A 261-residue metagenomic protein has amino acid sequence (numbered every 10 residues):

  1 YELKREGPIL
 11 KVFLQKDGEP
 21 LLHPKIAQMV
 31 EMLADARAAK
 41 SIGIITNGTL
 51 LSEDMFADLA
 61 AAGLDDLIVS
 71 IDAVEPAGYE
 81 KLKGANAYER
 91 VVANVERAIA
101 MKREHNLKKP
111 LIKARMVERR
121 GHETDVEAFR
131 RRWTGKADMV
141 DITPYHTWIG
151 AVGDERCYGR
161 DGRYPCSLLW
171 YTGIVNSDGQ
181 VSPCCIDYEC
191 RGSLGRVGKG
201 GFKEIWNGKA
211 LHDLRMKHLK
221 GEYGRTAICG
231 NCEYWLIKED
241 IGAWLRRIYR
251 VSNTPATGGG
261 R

Functional and structural regions predicted by a protein language model:
Y1-R130: Radical SAM/AdoMet-radical enzyme domain recognition
E2-D17, H212-G224, A256-R261: Short Fe-S-cluster ligation motifs
A100-K113, R131-D161, Q180-V181, C185-D240: C-terminal accessory region of radical SAM enzymes
Y164: Nucleotide-sugar-dependent
S167-L169: Short, small/polar residue-rich loop motifs at catalytic or cofactor-binding pockets
N176: Short, acidic, Ser/Thr-enriched surface-loop or helix-capping motifs
W244-A256: Short cysteine/histidine-rich metal-coordination sites, predominantly Zn2+-binding motifs
